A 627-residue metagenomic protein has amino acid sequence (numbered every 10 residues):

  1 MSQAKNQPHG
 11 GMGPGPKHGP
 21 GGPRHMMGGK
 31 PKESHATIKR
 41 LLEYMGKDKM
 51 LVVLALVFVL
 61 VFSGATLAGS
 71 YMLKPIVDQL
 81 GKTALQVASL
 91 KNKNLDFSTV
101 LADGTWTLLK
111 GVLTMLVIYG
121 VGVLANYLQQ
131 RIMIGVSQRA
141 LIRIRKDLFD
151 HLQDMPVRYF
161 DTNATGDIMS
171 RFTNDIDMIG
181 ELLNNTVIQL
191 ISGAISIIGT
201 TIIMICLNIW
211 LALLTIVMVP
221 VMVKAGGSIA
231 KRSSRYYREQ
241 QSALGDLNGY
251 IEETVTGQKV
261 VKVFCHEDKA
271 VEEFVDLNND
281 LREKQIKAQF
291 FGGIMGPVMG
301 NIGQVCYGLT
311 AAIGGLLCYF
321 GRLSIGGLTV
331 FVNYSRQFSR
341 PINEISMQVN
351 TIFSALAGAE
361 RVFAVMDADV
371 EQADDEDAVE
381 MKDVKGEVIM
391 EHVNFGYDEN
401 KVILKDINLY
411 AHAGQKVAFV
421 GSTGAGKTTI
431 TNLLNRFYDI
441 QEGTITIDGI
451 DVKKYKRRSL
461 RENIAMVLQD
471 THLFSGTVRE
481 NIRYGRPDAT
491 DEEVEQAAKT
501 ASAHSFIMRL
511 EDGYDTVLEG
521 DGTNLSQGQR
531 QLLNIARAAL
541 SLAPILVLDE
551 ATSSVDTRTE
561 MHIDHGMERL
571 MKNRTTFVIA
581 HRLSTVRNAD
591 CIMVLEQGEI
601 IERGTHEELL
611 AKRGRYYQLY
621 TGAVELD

Functional and structural regions predicted by a protein language model:
K5, K39, M50-P75, M115 (+7 more regions): Alpha-helical segments in transporter systems
K5, S34, V52-A125, I205-W210 (+1 more regions): Transmembrane helix-loop-helix hairpins at lipid-water interfaces of multipass membrane proteins, especially the type-1
T37, M45, M133-S137, H151-I198 (+1 more regions): Juxtamembrane loop-to-helix connectors within ABC transporter transmembrane domains
L51-V61, M115-I118, N185-E239, T310-L323 (+1 more regions): Transmembrane helices of ABC transporter permease
L148, L152, V261, V362 (+1 more regions): Helix-loop junctions and hydrophobic alpha-helical segments within the transmembrane domains of large membrane
V157-R158, N174-L183, V187, I195 (+6 more regions): An intracellular "coupling" helix at the cytosolic face of ABC transporter transmembrane type-1 domains
I203-P220, K287-E360, V365-M366: Helix-loop-helix
Q372-D375, M381-D627: ABC-type nucleotide-binding domain
